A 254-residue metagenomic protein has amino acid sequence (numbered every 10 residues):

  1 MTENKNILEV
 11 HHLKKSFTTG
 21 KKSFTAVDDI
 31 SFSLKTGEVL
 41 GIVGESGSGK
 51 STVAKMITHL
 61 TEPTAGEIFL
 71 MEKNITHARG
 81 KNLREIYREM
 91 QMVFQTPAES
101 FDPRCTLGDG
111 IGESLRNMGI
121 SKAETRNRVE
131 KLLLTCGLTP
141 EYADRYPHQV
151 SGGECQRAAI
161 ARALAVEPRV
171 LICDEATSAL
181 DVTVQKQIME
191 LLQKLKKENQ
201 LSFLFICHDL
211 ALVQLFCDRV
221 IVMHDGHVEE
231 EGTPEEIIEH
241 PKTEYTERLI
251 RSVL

Functional and structural regions predicted by a protein language model:
T58: Helix-to-loop junction immediately C-terminal to a conserved catalytic motif
A123-E141, I250-R251: Conserved ABC ATPase "signature" region
Y146-V150, E154: Conserved ABC ATPase signature
A165-R169: A short, proline-enriched helix->beta-strand linker immediately N-terminal to the Walker B motif in ABC-type P-loop
V213-L215: A short, surface-exposed alpha-helical micro-motif characterized by mixed small hydrophobic and charged/polar residues
E231-G232: ABC ATPase "signature
